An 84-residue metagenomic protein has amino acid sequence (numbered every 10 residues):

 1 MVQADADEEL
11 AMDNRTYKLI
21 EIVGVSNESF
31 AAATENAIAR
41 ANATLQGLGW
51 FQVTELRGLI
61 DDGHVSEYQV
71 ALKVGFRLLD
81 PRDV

Functional and structural regions predicted by a protein language model:
M1-A11: Short, Lys/Arg-enriched N-terminal segments with co-localized hydrophobic residues within the first ~10-30 amino acids
D13-T16, I20, R57, H64-S66: Amphipathic alpha-helical hairpins
N14-W50: Short, well-ordered alpha-helical segments
G24-S26, E55, L72, F76-L78: Flexible glycine-/small-residue-rich
F51-I60: Short, conserved loop-to-beta-strand elements that form functional interface hotspots
G63-V84: C-terminal structural segments of small proteins and small subunits
